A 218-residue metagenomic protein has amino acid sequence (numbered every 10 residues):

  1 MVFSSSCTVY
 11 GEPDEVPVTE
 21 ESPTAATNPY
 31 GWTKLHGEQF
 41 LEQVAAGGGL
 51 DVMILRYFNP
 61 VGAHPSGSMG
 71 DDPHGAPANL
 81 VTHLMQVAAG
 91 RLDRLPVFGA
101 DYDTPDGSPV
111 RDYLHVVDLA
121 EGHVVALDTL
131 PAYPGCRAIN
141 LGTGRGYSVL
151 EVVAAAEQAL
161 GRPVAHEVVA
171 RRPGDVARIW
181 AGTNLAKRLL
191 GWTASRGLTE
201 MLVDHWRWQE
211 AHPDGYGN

Functional and structural regions predicted by a protein language model:
S6: Residue(s) in the substrate-gating loop at a strand-loop-helix junction that position the organic substrate next
V9-N59, G67-N79: Catalytic helix-loop patch of NAD(P)-dependent Rossmann-fold dehydrogenases
Y10, V61, R145-Y147: Feature marks short, surface-exposed loop/turn motifs that line or immediately flank catalytic pockets and channel
A63-G70, P105-G107: A short acidic, helix-capping loop that chelates divalent metal ions and anchors anionic groups
L80-N218: C-terminal substrate-binding subdomain of Rossmann-fold SDR/epimerase-dehydratase oxidoreductases
